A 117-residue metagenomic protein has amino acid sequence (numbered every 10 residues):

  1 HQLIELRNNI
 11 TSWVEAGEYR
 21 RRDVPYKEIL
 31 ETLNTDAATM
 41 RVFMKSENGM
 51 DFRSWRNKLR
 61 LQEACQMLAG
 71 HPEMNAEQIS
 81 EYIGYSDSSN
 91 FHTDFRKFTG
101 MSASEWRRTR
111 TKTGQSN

Functional and structural regions predicted by a protein language model:
H1-T11, E15-R20, T111-N117: Inter-domain helical "communication" segments and dimerization helices that couple sensory or membrane-embedded modules
Q2-I10, P25, N57-R60, P72: N-terminal positioning helix adjacent to the helix-turn-helix/winged-helix DNA-binding module
N9-V24, M44, N48, C65-M74 (+2 more regions): Basic, amphipathic alpha-helical hairpins
E28-D36: Helix-turn-helix
L30, R41, S80-E81: The alpha-helix within a helix-turn-helix
A37, R41-W55, Y85-S86, F95-S104: HTH DNA-binding helix-turn interface
S46-I83, T109-N117: Terminal helix-turn-helix DNA-binding modules in bacterial transcription factors
H71-R107: Sequence-specific DNA-binding recognition helix
